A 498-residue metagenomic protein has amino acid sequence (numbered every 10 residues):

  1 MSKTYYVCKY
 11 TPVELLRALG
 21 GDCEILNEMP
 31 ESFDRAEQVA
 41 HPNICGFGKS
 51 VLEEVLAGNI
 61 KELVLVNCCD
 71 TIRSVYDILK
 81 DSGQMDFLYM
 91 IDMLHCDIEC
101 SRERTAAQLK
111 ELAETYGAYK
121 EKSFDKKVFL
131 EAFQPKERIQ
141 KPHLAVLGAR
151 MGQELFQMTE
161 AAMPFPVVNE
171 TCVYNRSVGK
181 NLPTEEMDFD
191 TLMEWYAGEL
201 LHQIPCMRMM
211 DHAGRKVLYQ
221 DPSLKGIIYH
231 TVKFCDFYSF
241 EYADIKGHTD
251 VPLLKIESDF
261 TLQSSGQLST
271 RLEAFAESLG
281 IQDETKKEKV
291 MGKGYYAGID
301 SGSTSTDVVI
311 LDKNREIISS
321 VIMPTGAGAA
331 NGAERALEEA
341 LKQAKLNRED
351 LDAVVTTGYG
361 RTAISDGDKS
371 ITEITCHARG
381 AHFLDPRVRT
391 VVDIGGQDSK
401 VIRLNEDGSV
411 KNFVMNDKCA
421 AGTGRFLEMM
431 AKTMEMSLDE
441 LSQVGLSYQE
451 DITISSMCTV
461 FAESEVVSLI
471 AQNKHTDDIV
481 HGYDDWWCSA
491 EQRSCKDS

Functional and structural regions predicted by a protein language model:
M1-Y296, N314-E316, G326, C419-L427: An N-terminal assembly and electron-transfer interface module characteristic of large anaerobic redox and radical
V290-N314, V388-N405: Gly/Thr-rich phosphate-binding beta-strand-loop-beta motif of the actin/hexokinase/Hsp70
I299-N331, E339, D417-K418: Short glycine-rich, Thr/Ser-proximal phosphate-binding strand/loop in the N-terminal lobe of ATP-dependent enzymes
I322-T325, A344-T375, I402: Short beta-strand-loop/turn "lid" adjacent to the catalytic site in phosphate-handling enzymes
T325-A329, K411-S447: Glycine-rich phosphate-binding loop plus the immediately following alpha-helix
L337-D352, E491-S498: Phosphate/pyrophosphate-binding loops at sites that engage ATP/ADP/AMP, CoA/4′-phosphopantetheine, polyphosphate
S464-D497: Adenine-nucleotide phosphate-binding core of ATP-dependent small-molecule kinases
